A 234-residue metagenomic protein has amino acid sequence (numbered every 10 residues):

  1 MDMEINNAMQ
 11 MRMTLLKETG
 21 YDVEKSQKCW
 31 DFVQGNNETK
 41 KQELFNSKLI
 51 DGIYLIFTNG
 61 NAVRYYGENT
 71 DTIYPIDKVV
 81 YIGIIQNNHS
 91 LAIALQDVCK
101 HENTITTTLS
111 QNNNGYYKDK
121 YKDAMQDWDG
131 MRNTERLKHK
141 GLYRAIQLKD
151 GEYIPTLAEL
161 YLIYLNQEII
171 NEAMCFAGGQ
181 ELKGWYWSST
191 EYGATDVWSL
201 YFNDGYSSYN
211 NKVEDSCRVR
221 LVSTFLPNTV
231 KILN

Functional and structural regions predicted by a protein language model:
D2-D150, K212-N234: Short, compositionally biased
D150, L157-N234: C-terminal, surface-exposed recognition/capping segments
